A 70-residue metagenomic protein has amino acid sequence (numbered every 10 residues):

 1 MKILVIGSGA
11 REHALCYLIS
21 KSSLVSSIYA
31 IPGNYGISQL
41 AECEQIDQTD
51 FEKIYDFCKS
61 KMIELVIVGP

Functional and structural regions predicted by a protein language model:
M1-P70: ATP-binding N-terminal substructure of ATP-dependent carboxylate-amine bond-forming enzymes
